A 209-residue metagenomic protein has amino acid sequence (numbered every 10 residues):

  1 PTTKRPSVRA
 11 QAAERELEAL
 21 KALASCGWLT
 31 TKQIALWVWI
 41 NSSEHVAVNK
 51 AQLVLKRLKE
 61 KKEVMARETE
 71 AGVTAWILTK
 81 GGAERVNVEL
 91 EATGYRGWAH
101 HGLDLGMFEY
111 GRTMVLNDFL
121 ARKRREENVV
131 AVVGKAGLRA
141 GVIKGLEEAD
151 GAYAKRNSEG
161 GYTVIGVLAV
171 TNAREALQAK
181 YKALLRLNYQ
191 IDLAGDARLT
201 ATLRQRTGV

Functional and structural regions predicted by a protein language model:
P1-W98, L103: Nuclease-adjacent, charged terminal/linker segments that flank catalytic cores
S25, I40, R125, N157-E159 (+1 more regions): Secondary-structure boundary motif
V38, L55-K59, V86, F119-E127 (+1 more regions): Hydrophobic, Leu/Ile/Phe/Ala-enriched alpha-helical segments that form helix-helix packing faces
R67, G106-T113, L120-A176, G208: Active-site metal-binding core of divalent-cation-utilizing nuclease and nuclease-like domains
A71-G72, G160, Q190: Intrinsic-disorder/low-complexity loop/linker signature
G166, A173-D192: Basic, amphipathic alpha-helical patches used to engage nucleic acids or provide basic targeting signals, exemplified
R186-V209: Domain-level recognition of nuclease-like catalytic cores that cleave nucleotide substrates
